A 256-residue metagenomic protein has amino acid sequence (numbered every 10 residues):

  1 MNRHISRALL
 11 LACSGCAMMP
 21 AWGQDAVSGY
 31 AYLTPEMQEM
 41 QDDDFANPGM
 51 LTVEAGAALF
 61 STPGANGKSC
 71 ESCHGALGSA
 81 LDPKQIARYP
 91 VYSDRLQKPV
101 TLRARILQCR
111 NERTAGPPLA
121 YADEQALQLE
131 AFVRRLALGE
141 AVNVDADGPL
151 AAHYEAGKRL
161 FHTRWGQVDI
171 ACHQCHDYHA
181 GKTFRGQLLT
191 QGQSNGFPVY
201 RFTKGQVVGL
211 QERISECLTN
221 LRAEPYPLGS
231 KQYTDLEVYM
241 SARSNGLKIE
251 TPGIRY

Functional and structural regions predicted by a protein language model:
N2-T52, S79, P90-E155, G181 (+3 more regions): Post-cleavage N-terminal segment of exported redox proteins
D44-A76: N-terminal, post-signal-peptide region of Sec/Tat-exported proteins
A65-G78, L129, G157, Q167-H179 (+2 more regions): The canonical Cys-X-X-Cys-His
G67-E71, S79-L81, R185-L188, I254-R255: Extended intrinsically disordered, low-complexity coil regions enriched in Ser, Thr, Gly, Ala and often Pro
S69-D82, I86-Y89, D147-G148: Acidic helix-start/capping segments at beta-turn-to-alpha-helix junctions
H173-G181, G186-Y200, V207: An amphipathic alpha-helical core segment
